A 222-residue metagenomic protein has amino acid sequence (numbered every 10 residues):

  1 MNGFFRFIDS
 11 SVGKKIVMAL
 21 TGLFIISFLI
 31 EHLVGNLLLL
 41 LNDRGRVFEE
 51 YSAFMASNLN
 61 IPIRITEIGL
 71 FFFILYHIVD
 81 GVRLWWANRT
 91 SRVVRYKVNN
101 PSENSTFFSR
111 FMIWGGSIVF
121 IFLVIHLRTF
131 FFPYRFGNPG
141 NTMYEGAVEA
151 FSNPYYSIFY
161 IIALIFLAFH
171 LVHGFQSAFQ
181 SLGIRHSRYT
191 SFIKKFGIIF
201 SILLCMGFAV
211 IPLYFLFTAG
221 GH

Functional and structural regions predicted by a protein language model:
M1-H222: Membrane-embedded alpha-helical bundles that constitute the cytochrome b-like, heme-associated redox core of multi-pass
